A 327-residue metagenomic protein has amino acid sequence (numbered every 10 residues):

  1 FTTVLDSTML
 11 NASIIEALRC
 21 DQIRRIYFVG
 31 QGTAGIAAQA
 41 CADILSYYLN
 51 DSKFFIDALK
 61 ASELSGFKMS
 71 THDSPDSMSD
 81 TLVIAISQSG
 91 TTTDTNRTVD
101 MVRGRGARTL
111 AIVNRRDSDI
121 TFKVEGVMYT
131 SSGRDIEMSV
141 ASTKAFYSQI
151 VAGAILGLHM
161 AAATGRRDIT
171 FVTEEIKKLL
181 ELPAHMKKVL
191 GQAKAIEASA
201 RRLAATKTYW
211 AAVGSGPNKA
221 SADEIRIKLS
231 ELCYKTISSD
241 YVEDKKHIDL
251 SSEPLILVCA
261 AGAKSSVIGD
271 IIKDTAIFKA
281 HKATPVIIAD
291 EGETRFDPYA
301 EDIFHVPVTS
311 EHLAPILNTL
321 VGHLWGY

Functional and structural regions predicted by a protein language model:
F1-Y327: A SIS-like phosphosugar-recognition module
